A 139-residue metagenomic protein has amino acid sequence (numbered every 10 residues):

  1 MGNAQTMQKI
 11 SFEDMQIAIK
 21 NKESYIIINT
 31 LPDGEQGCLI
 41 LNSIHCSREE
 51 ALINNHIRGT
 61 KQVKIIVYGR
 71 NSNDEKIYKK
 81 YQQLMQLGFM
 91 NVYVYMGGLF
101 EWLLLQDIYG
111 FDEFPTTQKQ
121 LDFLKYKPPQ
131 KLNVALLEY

Functional and structural regions predicted by a protein language model:
G2-I17, N21-I26, T30-K64, N71-Y139: Rhodanese-like catalytic fold shared by cysteine-dependent sulfurtransferases and DSP/PTP-type phosphatases
